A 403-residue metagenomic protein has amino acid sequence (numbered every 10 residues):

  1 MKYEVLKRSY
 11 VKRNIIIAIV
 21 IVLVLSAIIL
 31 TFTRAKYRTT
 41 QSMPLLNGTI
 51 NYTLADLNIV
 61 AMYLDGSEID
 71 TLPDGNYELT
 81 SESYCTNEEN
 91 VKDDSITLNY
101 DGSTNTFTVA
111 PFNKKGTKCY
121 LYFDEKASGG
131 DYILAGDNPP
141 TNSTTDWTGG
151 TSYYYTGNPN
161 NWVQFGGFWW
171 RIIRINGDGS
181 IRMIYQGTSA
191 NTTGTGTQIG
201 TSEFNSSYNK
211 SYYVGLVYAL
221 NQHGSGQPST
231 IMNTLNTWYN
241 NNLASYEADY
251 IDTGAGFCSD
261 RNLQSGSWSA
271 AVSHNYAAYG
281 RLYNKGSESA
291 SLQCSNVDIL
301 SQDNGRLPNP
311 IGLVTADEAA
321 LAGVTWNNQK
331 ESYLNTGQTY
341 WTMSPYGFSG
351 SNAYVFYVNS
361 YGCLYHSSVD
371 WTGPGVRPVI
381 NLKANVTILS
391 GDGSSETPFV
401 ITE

Functional and structural regions predicted by a protein language model:
M1-V11: N-terminal Lys/Arg-rich, disordered targeting/topogenic segments
S9-M62, D392: Short, polar/proline-rich extracytoplasmic segments that appear immediately after membrane translocation
I15-A18, A27-I28, D56-E403: Long, domain-scale functional regions
